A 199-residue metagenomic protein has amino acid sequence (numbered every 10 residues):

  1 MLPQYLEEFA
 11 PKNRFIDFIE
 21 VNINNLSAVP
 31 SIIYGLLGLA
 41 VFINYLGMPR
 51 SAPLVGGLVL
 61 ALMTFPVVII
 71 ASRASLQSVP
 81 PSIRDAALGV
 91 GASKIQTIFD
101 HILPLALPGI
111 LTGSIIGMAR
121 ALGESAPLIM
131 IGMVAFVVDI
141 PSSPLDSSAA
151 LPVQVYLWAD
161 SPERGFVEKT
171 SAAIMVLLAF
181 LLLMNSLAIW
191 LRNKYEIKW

Functional and structural regions predicted by a protein language model:
M1-I23, I189-K194: Transmembrane-helix boundary motif in ABC transporter permease subunits
E8-F15, Q77-I83, A92-I95, V137 (+1 more regions): Juxtamembrane helix-boundary/capping and inter-helix hinge elements in multi-pass membrane proteins
V21-N24, A28, T64, G89: Residue-level signal for discrete positions within transmembrane alpha-helices of multi-pass small-molecule
N24-L60: Generic hydrophobic transmembrane alpha-helix motif, especially the helices
P30, V90-G91, P104: Glycine/proline-centered hinge or cleavage motifs at structural transition points of membrane proteins
A71-S72, P80, K94-G132: Transmembrane alpha-helices
R73-Q77, P81, L88, I115 (+1 more regions): C-terminal transmembrane helix and the adjacent membrane-cytosol boundary/short C-terminal tail of inner/organellar
L128-L178: Interhelical loop and adjacent transmembrane-helix boundary motif in polytopic membrane transport permeases
